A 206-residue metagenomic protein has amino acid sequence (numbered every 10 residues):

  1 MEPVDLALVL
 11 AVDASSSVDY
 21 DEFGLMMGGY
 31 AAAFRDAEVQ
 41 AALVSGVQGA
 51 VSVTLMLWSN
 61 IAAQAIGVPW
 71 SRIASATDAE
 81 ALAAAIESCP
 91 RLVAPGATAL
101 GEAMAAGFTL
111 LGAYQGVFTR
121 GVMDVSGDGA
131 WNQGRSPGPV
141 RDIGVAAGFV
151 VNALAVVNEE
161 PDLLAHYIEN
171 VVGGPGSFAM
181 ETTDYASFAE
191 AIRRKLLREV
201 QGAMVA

Functional and structural regions predicted by a protein language model:
E2-P69, A103-M104, V122-S126, N152-L154: Von Willebrand factor
D5, F23-M27, A31, R35 (+12 more regions): Extracytoplasmic/secreted envelope proteins and their assembly/folding machinery, especially bacterial periplasmic
A11-D21, V53, P69, E87-A97 (+3 more regions): Second-shell loop/turn segments in exported
G28-V39, N60, E87, R91 (+5 more regions): Sec-exported extracytoplasmic/periplasmic mature domains
A37-V47, A97, Q115, T119 (+1 more regions): Surface-exposed patches in mature extracellular/periplasmic domains of secreted proteins
A65, T77-G121, A153-L163, A191: Von Willebrand factor
G129-N170: VWA/integrin I-like adhesion module and closely mimicked acidic/polar interface patches used
V156-A206: Von Willebrand factor A/integrin I-like adhesion domains
